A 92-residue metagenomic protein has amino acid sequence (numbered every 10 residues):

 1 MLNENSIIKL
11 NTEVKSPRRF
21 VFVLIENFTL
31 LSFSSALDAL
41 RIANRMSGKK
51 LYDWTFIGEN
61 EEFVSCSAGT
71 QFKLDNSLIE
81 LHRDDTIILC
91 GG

Functional and structural regions predicted by a protein language model:
M1-G92: Extended, subdomain-level signal for the structured scaffold at the beginning of enzyme domains
